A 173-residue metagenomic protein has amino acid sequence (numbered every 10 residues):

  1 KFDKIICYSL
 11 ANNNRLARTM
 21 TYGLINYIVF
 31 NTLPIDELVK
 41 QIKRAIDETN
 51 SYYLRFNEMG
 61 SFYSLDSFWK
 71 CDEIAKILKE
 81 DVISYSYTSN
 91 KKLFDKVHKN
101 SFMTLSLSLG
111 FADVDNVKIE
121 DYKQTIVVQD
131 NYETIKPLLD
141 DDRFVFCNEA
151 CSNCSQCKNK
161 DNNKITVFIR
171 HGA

Functional and structural regions predicted by a protein language model:
K1-A173: Class I S-adenosyl-L-methionine
